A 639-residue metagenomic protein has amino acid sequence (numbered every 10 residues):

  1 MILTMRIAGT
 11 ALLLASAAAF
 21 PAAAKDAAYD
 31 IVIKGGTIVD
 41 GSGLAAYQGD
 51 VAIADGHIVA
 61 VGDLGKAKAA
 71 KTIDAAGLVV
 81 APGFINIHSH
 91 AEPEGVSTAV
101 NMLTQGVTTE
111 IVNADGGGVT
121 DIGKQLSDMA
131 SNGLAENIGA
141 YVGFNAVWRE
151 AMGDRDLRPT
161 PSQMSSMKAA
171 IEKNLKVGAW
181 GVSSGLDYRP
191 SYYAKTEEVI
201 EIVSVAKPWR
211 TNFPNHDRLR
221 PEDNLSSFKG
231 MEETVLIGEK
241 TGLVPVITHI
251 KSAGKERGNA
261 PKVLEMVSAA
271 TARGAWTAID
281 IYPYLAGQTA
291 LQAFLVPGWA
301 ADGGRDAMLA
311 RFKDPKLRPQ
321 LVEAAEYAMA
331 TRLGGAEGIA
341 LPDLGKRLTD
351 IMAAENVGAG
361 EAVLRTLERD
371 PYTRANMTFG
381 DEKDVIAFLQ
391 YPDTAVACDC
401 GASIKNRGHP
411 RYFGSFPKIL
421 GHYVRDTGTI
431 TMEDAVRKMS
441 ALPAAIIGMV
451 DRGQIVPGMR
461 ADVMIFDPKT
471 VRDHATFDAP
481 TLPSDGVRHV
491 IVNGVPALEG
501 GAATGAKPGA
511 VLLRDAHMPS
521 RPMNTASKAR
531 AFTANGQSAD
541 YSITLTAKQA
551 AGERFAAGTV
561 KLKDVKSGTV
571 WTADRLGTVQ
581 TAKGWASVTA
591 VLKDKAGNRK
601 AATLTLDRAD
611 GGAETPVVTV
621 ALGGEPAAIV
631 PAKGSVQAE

Functional and structural regions predicted by a protein language model:
M1-G9: Bacterial N-terminal signal peptides that target proteins for export
A8-A19: Bacterial N-terminal signal peptides
K25-I31, I38-G83, D473-H474: Histidine-rich, glycine-flanked metal-binding segment
G36, R311-D314, A387-D393, C398-D399 (+1 more regions): C-terminal cap of metal-dependent C-N hydrolases
I38-D50, R374-V385, I430-V436, A444-T481: Acidic, glycine-enriched loop/beta-strand segments at the rims of small-molecule binding/catalytic pockets
A75-V80, F84-I85, S89-A91, G95-S184 (+3 more regions): Divalent-metal coordination cores built from histidine and acidic residues
Y141-V142, E150-P161, S165-R189, V203 (+2 more regions): Active-site neighborhoods of metal-dependent hydrolases
I543-K600: Predominantly extracellular/secreted and cell-surface proteins with exposed, flexible low-complexity segments
